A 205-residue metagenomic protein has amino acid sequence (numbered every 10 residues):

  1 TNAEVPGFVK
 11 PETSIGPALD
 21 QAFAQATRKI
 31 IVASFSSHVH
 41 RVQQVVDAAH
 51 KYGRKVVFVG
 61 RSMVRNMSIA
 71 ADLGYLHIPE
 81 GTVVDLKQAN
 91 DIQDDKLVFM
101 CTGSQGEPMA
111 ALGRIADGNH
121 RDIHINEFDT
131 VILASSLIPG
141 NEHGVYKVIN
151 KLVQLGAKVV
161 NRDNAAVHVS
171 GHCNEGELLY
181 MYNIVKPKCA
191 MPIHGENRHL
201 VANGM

Functional and structural regions predicted by a protein language model:
T1-M205: Acidic/His-rich, metal-assisted hydrolase cores and their charged scaffolds
